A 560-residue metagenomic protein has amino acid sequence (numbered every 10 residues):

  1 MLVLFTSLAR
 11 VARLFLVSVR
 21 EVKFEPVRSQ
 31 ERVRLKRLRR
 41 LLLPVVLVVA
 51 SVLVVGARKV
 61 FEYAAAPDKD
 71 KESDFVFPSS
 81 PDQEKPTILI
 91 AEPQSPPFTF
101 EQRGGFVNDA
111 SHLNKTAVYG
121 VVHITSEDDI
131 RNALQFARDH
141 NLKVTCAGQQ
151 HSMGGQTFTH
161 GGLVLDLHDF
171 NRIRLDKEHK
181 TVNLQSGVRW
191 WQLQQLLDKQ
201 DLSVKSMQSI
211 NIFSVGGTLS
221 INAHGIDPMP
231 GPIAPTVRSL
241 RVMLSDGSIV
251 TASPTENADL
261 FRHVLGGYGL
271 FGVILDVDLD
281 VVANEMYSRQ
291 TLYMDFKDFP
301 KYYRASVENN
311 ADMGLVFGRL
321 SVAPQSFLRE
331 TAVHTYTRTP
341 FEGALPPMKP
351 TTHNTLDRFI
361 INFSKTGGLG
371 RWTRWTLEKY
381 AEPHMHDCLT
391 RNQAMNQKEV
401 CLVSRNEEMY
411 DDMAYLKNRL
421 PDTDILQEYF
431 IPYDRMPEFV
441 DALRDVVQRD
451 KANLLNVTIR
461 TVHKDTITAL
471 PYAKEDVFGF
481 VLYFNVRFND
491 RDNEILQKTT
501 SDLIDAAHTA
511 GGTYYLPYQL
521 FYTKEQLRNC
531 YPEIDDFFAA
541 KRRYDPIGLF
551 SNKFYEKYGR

Functional and structural regions predicted by a protein language model:
L2-R560: Noncatalytic alpha-helical scaffold of FAD-dependent oxidoreductases
